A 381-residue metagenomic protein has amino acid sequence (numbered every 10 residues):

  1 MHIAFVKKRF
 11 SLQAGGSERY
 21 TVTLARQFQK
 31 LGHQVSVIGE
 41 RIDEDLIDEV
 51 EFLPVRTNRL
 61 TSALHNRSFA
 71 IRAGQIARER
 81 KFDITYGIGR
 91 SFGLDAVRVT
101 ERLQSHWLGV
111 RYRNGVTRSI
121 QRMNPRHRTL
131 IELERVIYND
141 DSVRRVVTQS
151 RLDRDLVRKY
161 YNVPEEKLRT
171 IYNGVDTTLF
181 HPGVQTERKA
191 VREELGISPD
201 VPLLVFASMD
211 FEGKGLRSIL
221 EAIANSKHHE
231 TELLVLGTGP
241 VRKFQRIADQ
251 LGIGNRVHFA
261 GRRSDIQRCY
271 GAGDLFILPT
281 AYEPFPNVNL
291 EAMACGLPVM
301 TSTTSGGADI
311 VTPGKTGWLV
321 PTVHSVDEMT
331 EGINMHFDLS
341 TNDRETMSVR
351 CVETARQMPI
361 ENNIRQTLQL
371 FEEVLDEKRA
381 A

Functional and structural regions predicted by a protein language model:
R19-T23, P202-N225, R242: A conserved mid-protein helix/loop that constitutes part of the nucleotide-sugar donor-binding site
P125-Q149, D155: Membrane-proximal helix-turn-helix segments that form the acceptor-binding/catalytic region of lipid-linked
L152, G174: Carbohydrate-associated surface elements
H181-I197: A short helix/loop element that forms part of the nucleotide-sugar donor recognition site in Leloir-type
E193, N342-Q357, Q369: A short, well-ordered alpha-helix in the C-terminal region of glycosyltransferases
R262, A281: Aromatic "clamp/platform" in nucleotide-sugar-dependent glycosyltransferases that forms part of the donor/acceptor
P298-T301, V311: Short hydrophobic beta-strand element within catalytic cores of glycosyltransferases and related nucleotide-activated
A308-M335, N342: Change "using UDP/GDP/dTDP sugars" to "using nucleotide sugars
